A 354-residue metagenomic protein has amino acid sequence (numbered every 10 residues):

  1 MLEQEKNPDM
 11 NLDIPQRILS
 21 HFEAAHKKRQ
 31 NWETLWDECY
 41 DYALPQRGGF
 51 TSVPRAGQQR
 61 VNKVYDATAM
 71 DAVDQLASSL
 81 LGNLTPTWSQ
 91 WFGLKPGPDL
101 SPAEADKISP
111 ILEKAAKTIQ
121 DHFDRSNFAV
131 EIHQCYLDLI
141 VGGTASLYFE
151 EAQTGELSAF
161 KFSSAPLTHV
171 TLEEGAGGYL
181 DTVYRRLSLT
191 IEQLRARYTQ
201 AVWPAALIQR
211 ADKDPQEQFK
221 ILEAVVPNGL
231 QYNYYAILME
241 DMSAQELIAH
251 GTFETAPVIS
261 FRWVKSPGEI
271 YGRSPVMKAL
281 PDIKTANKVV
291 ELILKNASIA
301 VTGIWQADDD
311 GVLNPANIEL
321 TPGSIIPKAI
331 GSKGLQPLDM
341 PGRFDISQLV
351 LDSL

Functional and structural regions predicted by a protein language model:
M1-P215: Extended, helix-rich architectural segments
L112-T118, A129-V130, I191, W203-I208 (+5 more regions): A generic short-segment signal for beta-strand/edge and adjacent turn/coil regions
I119, L147, V170, I221 (+2 more regions): Generic structural hydrophobic/aromatic packing signal, biased to beta-strands
I140-V141, Y148-G155, A224-Q231, I237-S243: Short, flexible beta-strand-to-coil junctions
L157-A159, F219-I221, Y234: Generic structural motif
G175-A176, I208-A211, P227-N228, E246-I248 (+1 more regions): Primarily cytosolic, helix-rich juxtamembrane/linker segments of multi-pass membrane proteins
A211-P215, F219-Q231: Globular "head" domains of long coiled-coil molecular machines
N233-L354: Extended, charged amphipathic alpha-helical segments
